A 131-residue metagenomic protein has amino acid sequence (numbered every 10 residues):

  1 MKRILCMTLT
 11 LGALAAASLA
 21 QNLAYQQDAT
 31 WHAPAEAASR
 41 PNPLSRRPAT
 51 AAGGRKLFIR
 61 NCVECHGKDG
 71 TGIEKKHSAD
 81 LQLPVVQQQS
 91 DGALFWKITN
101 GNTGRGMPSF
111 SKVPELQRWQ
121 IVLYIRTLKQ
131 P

Functional and structural regions predicted by a protein language model:
M1-I4: Positively charged n-region of N-terminal signal peptides that target proteins for export
C6-A15: Bacterial N-terminal signal peptides
L14, K56-I59, G101: Processing junctions and N-termini across compartments
Q21-Y25, K75-D80, T99-Q130: Axial heme c-ligation environment in periplasmic c-type cytochrome domains
Y25-L57: Electrostatic cytochrome c docking/interface patches
P48, R55, G67, T71-T99: Gly/Gly-Pro-rich "capping" loops immediately C-terminal to redox-active cysteine motifs in periplasmic/lumenal
G54, F58-K68, I121-I125: The canonical Cys-X-X-Cys-His
